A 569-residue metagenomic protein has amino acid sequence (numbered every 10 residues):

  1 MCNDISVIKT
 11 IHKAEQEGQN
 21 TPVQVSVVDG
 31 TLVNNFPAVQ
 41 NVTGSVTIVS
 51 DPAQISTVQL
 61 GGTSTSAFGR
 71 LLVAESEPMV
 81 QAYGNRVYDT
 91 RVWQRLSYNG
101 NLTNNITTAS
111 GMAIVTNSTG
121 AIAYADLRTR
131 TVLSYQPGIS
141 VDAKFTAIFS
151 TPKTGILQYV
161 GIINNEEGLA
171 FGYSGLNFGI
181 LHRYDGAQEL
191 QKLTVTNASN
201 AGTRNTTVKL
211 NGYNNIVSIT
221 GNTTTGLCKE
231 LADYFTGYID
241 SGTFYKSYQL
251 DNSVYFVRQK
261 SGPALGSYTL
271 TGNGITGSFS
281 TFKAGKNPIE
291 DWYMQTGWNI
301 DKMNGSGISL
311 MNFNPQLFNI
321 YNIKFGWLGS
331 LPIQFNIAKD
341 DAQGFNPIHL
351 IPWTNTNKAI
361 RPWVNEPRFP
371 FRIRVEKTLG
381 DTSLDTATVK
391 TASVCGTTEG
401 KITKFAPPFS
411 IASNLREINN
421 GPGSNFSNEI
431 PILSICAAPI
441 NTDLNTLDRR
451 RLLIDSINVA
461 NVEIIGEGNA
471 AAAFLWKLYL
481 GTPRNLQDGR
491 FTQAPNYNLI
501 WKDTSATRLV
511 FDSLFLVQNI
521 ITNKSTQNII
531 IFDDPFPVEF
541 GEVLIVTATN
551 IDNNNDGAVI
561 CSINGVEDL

Functional and structural regions predicted by a protein language model:
M1-G100, T403-I435, P439-E467, L514: Extended, low-complexity segments enriched in Ser/Thr/Gly and acidic residues that occur primarily in surface-exposed
N105-A123: Short carbohydrate-recognition loop motifs
T119-G186: Secretory/extracellular carbohydrate-interaction modules and structurally similar beta-sandwich "look-alikes"
Y135-P152, K401-I551, A558-D568: Beta-rich globular "head" domains
T154-L176, Q343-H349, F540, A548-L569: C-terminal interaction-tip segments
L157-G186, K286-F318, R508-V517: Glycine-aromatic-enriched beta-strand/loop faces of beta-sandwich-type recognition domains, especially lectin-like
G168-Y173, G179-L181, N312-Q316, N322-N420: Aromatic sugar-binding interfaces of carbohydrate-active proteins
G186-D233, Q259-N287: Threonine/glycine-rich low-complexity segments that form extended coil/beta-edge repetitive scaffolds
